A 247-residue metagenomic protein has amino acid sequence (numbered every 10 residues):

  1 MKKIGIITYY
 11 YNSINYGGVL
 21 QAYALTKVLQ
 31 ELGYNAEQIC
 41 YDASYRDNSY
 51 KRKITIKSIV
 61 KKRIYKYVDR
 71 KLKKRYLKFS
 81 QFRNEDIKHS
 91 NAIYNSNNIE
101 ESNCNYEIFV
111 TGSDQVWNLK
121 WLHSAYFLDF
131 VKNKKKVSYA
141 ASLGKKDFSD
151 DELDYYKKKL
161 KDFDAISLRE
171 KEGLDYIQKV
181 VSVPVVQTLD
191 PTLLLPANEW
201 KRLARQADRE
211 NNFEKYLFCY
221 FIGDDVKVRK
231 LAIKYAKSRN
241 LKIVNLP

Functional and structural regions predicted by a protein language model:
K2, N105, F130-N133, K201-Y216: Nucleotide-sugar donor-binding and catalytic loop/hinge architecture of NDP-sugar-dependent glycosyltransferases
I7-Y16, L20-K158: Aromatic- and Gly/Pro-rich donor/ligand-binding loops that form nucleotide- or phosphate-bearing donor binding pockets
G17-A24, G173, K227-L231: Conserved alpha-helical elements of sugar-nucleotide-dependent glycosyltransferases
V116, E172-G173: Alpha-helix capping/helix-boundary segments
V137, A141-K145, I177, F221-I222 (+1 more regions): Catalytic donor nucleotide-activated moiety binding site of glycosyltransferases and closely related
K146-D151, L193-D208: Acidic anion/phosphate-binding donor-loop and adjacent secondary structure in glycosyltransferase catalytic cores
F163-E170: A short beta-strand/loop micro-motif in the catalytic core of glycosyltransferases that engages the nucleotide-sugar
L174-T192: Helix-loop-beta element that forms the nucleotide-linked donor phosphate-binding surface in glycosyltransferases
